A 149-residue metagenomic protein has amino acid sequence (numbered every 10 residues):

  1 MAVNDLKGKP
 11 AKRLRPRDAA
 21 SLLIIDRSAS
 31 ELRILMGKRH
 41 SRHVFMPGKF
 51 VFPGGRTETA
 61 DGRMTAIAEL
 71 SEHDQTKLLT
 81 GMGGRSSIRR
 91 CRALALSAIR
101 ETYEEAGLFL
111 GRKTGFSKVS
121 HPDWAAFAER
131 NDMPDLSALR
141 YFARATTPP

Functional and structural regions predicted by a protein language model:
M1-P149: N-terminal leader/linker segments that precede catalytic domains of diphosphate-processing enzymes
